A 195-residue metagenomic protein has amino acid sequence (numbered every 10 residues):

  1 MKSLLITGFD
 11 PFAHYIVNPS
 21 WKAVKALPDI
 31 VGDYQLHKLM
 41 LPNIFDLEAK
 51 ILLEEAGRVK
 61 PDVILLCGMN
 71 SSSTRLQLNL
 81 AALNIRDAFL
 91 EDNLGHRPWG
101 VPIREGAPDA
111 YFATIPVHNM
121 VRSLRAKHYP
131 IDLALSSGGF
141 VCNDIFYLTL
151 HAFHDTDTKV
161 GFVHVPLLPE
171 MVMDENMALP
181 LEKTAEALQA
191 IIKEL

Functional and structural regions predicted by a protein language model:
M1-S137, H151-D155, A178-K183, A187-L195: N-terminal catalytic or cofactor-binding beta/alpha core of small enzyme domains
Y129-H154, F162-P166, E170-D174: Active-site-proximal C-terminal subdomain of hydrolase catalytic domains
T158: Conserved catalytic motifs of the protein kinase core domain
